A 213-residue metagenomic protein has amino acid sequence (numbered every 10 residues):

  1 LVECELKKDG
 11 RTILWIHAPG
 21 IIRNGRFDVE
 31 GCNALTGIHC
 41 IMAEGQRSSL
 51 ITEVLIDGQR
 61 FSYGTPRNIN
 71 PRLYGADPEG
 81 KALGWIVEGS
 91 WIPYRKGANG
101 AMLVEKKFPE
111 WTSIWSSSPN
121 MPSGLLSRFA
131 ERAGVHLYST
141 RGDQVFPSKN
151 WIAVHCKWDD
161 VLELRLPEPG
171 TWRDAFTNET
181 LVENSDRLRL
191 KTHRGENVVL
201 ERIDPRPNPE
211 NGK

Functional and structural regions predicted by a protein language model:
L1-K213: A conserved amphipathic helix/loop scaffold that creates a polar/acidic microenvironment used either to coordinate
